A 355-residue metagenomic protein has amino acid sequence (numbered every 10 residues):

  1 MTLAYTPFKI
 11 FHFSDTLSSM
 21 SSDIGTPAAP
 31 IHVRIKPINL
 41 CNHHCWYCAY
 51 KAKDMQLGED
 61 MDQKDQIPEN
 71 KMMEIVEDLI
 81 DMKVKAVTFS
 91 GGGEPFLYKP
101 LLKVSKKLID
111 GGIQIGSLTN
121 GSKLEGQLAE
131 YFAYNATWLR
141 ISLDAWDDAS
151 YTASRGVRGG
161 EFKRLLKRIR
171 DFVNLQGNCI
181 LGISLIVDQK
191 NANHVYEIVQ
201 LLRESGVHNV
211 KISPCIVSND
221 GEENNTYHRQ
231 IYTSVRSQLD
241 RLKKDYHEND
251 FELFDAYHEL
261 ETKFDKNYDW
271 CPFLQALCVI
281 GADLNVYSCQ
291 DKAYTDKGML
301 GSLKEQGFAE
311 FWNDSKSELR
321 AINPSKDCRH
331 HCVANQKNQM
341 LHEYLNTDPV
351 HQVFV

Functional and structural regions predicted by a protein language model:
M1-F13, K36, D54, G58-D62 (+4 more regions): Radical SAM enzyme [4Fe-4S]-AdoMet core and its adjacent flexible, acidic and glycine-rich loops/tails across
M1-Q63, E77-D81, Y257-K266, Q275-L277 (+3 more regions): N-terminal pre-core extensions flanking Radical SAM catalytic domains
L40, P95, S122, D188-Q189: Short, surface-exposed acidic/glycine-rich loop or hinge patches that mediate macromolecular interfaces
C41, C45-C48, V87, V104 (+6 more regions): Hydrophobic packing within well-folded, soluble alpha/beta domains
Q56-L118, S122-N135: Conserved Radical SAM active-site core
K71, G93, G307, S315-K316: Short, well-ordered turn and helix-capping elements at secondary-structure junctions
